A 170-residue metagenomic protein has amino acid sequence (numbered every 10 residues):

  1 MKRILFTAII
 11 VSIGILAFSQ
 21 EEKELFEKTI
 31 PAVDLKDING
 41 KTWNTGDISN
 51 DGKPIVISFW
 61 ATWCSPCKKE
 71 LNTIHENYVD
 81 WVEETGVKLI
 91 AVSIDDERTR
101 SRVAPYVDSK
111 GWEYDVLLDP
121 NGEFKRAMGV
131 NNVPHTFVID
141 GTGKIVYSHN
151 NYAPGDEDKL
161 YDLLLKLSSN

Functional and structural regions predicted by a protein language model:
M1-K36, Y147-H149, D158-K159, N170: N-terminal targeting signals for export/organelle localization
D34-I55: A short beta-strand-turn-helix
D51-I55, T85-K88, E113-Y114, G141: Loop/turn elements at helix/coil->beta-strand transitions in domains of secreted/extracellular proteins
G52-I55, W60-W63, N132: Short pre-active-site segment immediately N-terminal to redox-active cysteine/selenocysteine motifs in thiol-based
I55-I57, I90-V92, F137: Conserved hydrophobic packing residues within short motifs/helices of P-loop NTPase cores of ABC-family ATPases
K68-K110, N121-A127: Structural microenvironment flanking redox-active thiols in thiol-disulfide oxidoreductases
Y106-W112, P120-L165: Thiol/disulfide oxidoreductase modules built on the thioredoxin-like
